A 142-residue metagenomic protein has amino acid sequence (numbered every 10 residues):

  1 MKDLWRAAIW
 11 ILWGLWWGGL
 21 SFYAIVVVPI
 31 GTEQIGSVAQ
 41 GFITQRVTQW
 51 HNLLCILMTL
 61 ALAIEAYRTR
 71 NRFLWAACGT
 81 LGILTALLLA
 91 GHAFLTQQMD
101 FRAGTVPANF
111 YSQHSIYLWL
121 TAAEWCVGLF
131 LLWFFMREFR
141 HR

Functional and structural regions predicted by a protein language model:
M1-L4, Y67-A76, R140-R142: Membrane-interface helix-boundary motifs at transmembrane edges
K2-L60, Q97-P107, Y111: Interfacial loop at the N-terminal end of multi-pass membrane proteins
G14-G18, I83-A86, W119: Hydrophobic alpha-helical transmembrane segments of multi-pass membrane proteins
S21-Q34, A63-R70, L89-T96, L129-F139: Transmembrane helix-loop junctions and nearby membrane-interface residues
R46-G82: Helix-adjacent hinge/juxtasegments
V47, N109-V127: Individual transmembrane alpha-helices with interfacial aromatic-anchor signatures
L54-L62, L120-F134: Hydrophobic cores of alpha-helical transmembrane segments in multi-pass inner/ER membrane proteins, independent
T69-G104: Mid-chain, well-packed structural core segment of small domains
